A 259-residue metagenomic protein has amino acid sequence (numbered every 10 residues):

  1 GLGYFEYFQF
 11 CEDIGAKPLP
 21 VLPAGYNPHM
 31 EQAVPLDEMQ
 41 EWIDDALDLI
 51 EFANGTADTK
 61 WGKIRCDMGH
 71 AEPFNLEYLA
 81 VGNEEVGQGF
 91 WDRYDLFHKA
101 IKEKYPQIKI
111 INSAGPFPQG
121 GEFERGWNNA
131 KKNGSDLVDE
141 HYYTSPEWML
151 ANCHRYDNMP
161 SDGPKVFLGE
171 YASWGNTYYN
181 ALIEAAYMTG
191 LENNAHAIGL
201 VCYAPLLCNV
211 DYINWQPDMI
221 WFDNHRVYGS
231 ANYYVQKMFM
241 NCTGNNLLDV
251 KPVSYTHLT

Functional and structural regions predicted by a protein language model:
G1, M30-Q40, A80-W91, H141-T144 (+1 more regions): The substrate-binding groove and active-site-proximal loops of carbohydrate-active enzymes, especially glycoside
G1-P23: Active-site-adjacent substrate/metal-binding segments within catalytic domains of carbohydrate-active enzymes
Y4-F10, E38-P73: An active-site-proximal structural segment forming one wall of the substrate-binding cleft that immediately precedes
E6-Q9, D13, D44, D48-E51 (+3 more regions): Alpha-helical scaffolding segments of alpha/beta enzyme cores, especially the outer helices of TIM-barrel or partial
L22-Y26, A114-P118, Y203-L207: Short, solvent-exposed turn/loop segments enriched in Gly/Ser/Thr/Pro and often Arg
F52, T56, H70-N75, E85-V166 (+2 more regions): Active-site neighborhood of glycoside hydrolase catalytic domains
L137, H141-D211, W215-Q216, F222-M240: Catalytic-core region of carbohydrate-active enzymes that cleave or remodel glycosidic bonds
T256-T259: Conserved small/polar residues in nucleotide/adenosyl-binding loops
